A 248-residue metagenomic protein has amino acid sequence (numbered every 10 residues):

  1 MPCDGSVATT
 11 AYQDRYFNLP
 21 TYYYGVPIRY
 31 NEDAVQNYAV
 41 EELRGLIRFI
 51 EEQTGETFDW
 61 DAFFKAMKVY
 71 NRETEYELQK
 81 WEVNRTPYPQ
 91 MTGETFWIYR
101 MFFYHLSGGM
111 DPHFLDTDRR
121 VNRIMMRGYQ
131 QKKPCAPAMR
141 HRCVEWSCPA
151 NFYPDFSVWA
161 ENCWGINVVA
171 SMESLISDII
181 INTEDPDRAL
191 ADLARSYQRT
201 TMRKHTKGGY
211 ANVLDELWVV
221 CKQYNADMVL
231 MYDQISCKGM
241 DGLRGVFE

Functional and structural regions predicted by a protein language model:
M1-F58, S174-L175, I179-E248: Trp/Phe/Arg-rich N-terminal binding region typifying the photolyase-homology
V40, R44, R48-V168, M172-N182 (+1 more regions): A charged, amphipathic alpha-helical module
